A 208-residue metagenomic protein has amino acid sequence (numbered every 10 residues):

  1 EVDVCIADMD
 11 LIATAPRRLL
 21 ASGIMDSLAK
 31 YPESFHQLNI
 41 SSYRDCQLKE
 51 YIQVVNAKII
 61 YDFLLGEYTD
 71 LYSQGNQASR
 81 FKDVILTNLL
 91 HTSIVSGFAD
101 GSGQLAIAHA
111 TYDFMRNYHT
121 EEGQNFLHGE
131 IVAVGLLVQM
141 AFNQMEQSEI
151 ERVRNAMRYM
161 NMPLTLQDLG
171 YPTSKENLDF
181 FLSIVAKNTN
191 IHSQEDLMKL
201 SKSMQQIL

Functional and structural regions predicted by a protein language model:
E1-I52: A glycine/threonine-rich phosphate-anchoring loop and its flanking beta-alpha core in nucleotide/phosphate-binding
L19, G23, V55, I59 (+2 more regions): Short, charged alpha-helical segments
L28-P32, F81-V95, L136, M157 (+2 more regions): Short alpha-helical scaffolding segments that buttress acidic/His motifs in well-ordered protein cores
Y31, F35-N39, H91, Y118 (+1 more regions): A short secondary-structure junction motif
Q37, S41, S73-Q77, I94-G101 (+3 more regions): Intrinsically disordered or highly flexible coil/loop and linker segments, enriched in small and charged/polar residues
R44-R154: Active-site segments that bind and position negatively charged phosphate/pyrophosphate groups
M145-L208: C-terminal charged capping/lid subdomain of soluble metabolic enzymes
